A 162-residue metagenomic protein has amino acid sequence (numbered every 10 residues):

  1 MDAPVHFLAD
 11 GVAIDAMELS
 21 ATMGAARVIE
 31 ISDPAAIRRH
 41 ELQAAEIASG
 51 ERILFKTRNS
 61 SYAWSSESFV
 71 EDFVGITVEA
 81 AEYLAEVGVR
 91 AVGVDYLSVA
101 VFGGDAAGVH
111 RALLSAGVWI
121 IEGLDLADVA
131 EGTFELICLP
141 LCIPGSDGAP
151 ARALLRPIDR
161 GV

Functional and structural regions predicted by a protein language model:
M1-V162: Active-/binding-site microenvironments in catalytic and ligand-binding cores
